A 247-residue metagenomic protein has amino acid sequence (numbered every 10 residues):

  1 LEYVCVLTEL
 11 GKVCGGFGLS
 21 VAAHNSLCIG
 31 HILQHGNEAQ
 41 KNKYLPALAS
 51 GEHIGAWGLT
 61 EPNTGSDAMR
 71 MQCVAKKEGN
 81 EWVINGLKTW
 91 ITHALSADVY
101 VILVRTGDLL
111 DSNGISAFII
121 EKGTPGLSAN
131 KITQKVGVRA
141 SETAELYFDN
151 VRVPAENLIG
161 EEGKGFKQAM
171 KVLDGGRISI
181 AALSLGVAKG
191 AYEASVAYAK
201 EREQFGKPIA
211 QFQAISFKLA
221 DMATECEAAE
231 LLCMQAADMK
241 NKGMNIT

Functional and structural regions predicted by a protein language model:
L1-E52, T92-V99, D111, K240: Internal helix-loop-helix
V6, N37, F118, F148 (+2 more regions): Residue-level signal for inorganic ion chemistry
K12, L127-A228: Glycine-rich beta->alpha junctions and the first turn(s) of the following alpha-helix
L48, N63-S66, W90-H93, G107-L109 (+1 more regions): Short Gly/Pro-enriched turn/cap motifs at secondary-structure boundaries
G51-L59, L103: A short, Trp-centered hydrophobic/proline-enriched beta-strand micro-motif
C73-K76: A structural signal for short hydrophobic beta-strand segments in well-ordered beta-sheet cores
N85-A129: A short core secondary-structure module
G243-T247: Charged, glycine-rich active-site and insertion segments that engage polyanionic ligands
